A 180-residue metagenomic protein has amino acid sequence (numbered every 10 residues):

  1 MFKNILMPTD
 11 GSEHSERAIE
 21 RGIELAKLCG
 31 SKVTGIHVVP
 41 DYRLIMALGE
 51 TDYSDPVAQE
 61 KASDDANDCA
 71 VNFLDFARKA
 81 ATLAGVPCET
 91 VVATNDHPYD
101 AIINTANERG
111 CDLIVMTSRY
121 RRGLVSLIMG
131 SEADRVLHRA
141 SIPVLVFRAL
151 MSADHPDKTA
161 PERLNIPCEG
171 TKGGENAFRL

Functional and structural regions predicted by a protein language model:
M1-V57, T82-E89, S152, E162-L180: Small/aliphatic-rich secondary-structure junction motif
A18, I45-L48, A101-I103, L127-I128 (+1 more regions): Short, well-ordered secondary-structure micro-motifs
K27, N107-E108, H138: Solvent-exposed polar/charged
D55-N72: A short acidic, glycine-rich active-site loop that binds or catalyzes chemistry on phosphate/adenosine moieties
F76-I114, M151-H155, G170-L180: Structural beta-alpha unit
L113-H138, A153-H155: Glycine-rich, Arg-bearing micro-motifs that act as flexible, cationic patches
R139-R148: Short, acidic/small-residue loops that bind anionic groups at enzyme active sites
